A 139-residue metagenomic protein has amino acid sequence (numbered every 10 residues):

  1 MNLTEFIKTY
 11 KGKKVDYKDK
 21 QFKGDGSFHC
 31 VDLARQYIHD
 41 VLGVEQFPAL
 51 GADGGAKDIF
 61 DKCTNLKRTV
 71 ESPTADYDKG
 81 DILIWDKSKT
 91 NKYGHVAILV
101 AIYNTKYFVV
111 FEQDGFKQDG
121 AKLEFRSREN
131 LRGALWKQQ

Functional and structural regions predicted by a protein language model:
M1-K57: N-terminal capping segments
N2-K8, G12, D19, Y93-Q139: Aromatic- and glycine-rich peptidoglycan recognition patches
G24, V70-E71, L123: Generic hydrophobic-segment detector
C30, G55, W85, F125-E129: Alpha-helix initiation/capping motif
G51-Q118: ...with weaker cross-activation on analogous glycine-rich loops/strands in unrelated enzymes
